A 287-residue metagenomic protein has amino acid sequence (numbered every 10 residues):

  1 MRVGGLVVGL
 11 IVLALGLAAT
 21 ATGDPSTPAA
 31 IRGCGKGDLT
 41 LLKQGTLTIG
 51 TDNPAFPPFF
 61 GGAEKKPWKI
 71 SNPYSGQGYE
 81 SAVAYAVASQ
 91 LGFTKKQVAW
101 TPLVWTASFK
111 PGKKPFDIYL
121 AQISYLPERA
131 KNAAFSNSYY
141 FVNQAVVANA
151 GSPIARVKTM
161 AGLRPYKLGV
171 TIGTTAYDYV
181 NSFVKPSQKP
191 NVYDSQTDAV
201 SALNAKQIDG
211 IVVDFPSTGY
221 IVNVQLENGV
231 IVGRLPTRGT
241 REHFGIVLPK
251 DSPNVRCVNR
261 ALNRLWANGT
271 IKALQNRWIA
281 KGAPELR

Functional and structural regions predicted by a protein language model:
P25-R32, K36-G37, T175-N191, V230-V232 (+1 more regions): Ligand-binding clefts/hinges and TM-proximal coupling segments of bilobed small-molecule sensing domains
P28-A30, S81-A86, Q90, S152 (+3 more regions): Extended ligand-binding regions for polar small-molecule ligands
A29-L120: Extracytoplasmic small-molecule ligand-binding "clamshell" domains of the periplasmic binding protein/Venus flytrap
I49, P54-F56, P73-L91, I123-P127 (+4 more regions): Bilobed "Venus flytrap"/periplasmic-binding protein-like clamshell domains and structurally analogous long
K96-G162: Acidic, polar ligand-binding/catalytic clefts
V98-K110, A155-R156, N191-A205, E242: Short helix-initiation/N-cap motifs at beta->coil->alpha
A107, I123-K131, Y179-S182, D209-T240: A ligand-binding cleft/hinge motif common to bilobed small-molecule-binding domains
Y140-A148, F215-P216, N223-N263, K281-R287: Periplasmic-binding protein-like
